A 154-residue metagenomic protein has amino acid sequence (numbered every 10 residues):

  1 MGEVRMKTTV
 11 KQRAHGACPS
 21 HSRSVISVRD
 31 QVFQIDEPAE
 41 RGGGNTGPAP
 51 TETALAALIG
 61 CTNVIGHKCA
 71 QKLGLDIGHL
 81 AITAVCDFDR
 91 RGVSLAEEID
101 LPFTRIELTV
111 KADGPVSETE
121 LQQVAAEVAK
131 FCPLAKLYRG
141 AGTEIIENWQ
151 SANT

Functional and structural regions predicted by a protein language model:
M1-A56, H67-T154: Extended beta-strand/beta-hairpin segments
C61-T62: Alpha-helical metal-binding/catalytic segments enriched in His/Glu/Asp
